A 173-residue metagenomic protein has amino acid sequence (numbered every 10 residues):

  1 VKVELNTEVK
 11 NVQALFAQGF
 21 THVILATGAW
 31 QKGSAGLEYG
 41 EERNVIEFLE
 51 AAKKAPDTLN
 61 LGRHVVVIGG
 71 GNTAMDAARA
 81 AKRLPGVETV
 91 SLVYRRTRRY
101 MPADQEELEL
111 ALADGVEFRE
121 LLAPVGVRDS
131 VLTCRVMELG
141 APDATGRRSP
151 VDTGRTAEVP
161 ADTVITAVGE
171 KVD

Functional and structural regions predicted by a protein language model:
V1-N11, L15-G33, N44-L61, R83-D173: A Rossmann-like FAD-binding core segment of flavoenzymes
A35-L37: Conserved catalytic-core motifs of eukaryotic protein kinase domains, centered on the activation segment
G40-E42: C-terminal catalytic ATP-binding subdomain
L61-G71: Beta1/beta-strand and adjacent pyrophosphate-binding region of the FAD-binding site in flavoprotein oxidoreductases
G71-T73, K171: Residue-level detector of alpha-helix initiation sites
T73-L84: N-terminal Rossmann-like FAD-binding beta1-loop-alpha1 element of flavoenzymes
